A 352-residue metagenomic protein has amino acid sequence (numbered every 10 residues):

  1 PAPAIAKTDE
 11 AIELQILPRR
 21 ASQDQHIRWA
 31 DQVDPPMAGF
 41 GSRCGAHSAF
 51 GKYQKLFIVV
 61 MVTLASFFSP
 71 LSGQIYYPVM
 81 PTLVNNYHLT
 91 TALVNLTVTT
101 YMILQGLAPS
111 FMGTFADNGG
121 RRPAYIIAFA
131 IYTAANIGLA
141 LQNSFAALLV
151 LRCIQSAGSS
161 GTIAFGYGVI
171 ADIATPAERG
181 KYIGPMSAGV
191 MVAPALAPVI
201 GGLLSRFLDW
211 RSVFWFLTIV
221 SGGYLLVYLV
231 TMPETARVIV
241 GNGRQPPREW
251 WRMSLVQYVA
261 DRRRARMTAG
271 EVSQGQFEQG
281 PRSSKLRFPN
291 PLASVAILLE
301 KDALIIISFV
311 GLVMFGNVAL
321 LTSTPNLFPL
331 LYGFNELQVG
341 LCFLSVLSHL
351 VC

Functional and structural regions predicted by a protein language model:
P1-L71, N85: Cytosolic juxtamembrane N-terminal segment immediately preceding the first transmembrane helix of multi-pass
F50-K52, R179-K181, R206-K301, C352: Central mid-sequence intracellular linker of multi-pass
Q54-T91, M112, T162, L320-P325: Extracytoplasmic
P70, Q74, M102-S110, P194-A195 (+1 more regions): Residue-level signature of mid-helix packing/kink "hotspots" within the transmembrane helices of 12-pass Major
S72, Y87-H88, G119-G120, L141-A147 (+2 more regions): Helix-breaking motifs and short loop linkers at transmembrane-helix boundaries and internal kinks in secondary membrane
Y77, L292-L347: Extracytoplasmic gate region of multi-pass secondary transporters
G106-A146: Conserved MFS/SLC helix-loop-helix module at the cytosolic interface between two early adjacent transmembrane helices
L151-M191: Cytoplasmic helix-loop-helix junction between adjacent transmembrane helices in 12-TM secondary transporters
